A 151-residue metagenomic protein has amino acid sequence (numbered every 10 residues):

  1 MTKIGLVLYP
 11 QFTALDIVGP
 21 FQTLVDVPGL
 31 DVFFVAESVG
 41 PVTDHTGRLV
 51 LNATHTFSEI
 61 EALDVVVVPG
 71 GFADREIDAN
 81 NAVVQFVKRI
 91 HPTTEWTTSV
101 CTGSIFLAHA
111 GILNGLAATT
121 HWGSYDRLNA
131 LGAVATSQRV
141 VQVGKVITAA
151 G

Functional and structural regions predicted by a protein language model:
M1-T97, S104-H109, Y125-N129, V134-S137 (+1 more regions): Extended, subdomain-level signal for the structured scaffold at the beginning of enzyme domains
T97-T98, A118: A short beta-strand/loop micro-motif in the catalytic core of glycosyltransferases that engages the nucleotide-sugar
N114-W122, A135-Q138: Short hydrophobic/aromatic-enriched beta-strand-loop microsegments
V146-G151: Conserved anion/nucleotide-ligand pocket segment
